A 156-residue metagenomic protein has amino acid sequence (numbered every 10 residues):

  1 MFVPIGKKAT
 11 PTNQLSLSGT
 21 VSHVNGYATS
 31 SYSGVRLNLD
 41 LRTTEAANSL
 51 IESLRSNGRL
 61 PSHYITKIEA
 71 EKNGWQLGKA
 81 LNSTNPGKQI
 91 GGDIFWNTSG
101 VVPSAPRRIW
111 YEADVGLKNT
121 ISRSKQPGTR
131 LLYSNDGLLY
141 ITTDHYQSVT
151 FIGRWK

Functional and structural regions predicted by a protein language model:
M1-N25: Hydrophobic, membrane-inserting alpha-helical segments
I5, T10, L37-L41, W155: Charge-dense, intrinsically disordered terminal/linker segments
S16-G58: N-terminal low-complexity, Pro/Thr/Ser-rich intrinsically disordered segments that act as propeptides or flexible
N57, P61, N73: Active-site-proximal polar cores
I68-K156: Functional cores of ribonucleases/endoribonucleases
